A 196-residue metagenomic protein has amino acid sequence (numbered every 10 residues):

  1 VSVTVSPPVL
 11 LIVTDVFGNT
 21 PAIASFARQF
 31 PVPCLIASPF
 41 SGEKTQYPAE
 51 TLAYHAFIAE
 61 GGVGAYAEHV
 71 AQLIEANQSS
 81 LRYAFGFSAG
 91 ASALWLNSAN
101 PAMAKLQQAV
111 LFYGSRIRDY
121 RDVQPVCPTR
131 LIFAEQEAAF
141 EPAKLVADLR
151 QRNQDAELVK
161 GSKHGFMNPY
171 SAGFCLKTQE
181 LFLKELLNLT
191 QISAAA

Functional and structural regions predicted by a protein language model:
S2-S79: Serine-hydrolase catalytic machinery in alpha/beta-hydrolase-like enzymes
F85-L94: Gly/Ala-rich beta-loop-alpha elbow adjacent to hydrolase catalytic centers
L96-N100: Active-site signature of alpha/beta-hydrolase-fold catalytic machinery across serine- and Asp/Cys-nucleophile hydrolases
M103-S115: A conserved short beta-strand
P125, R130-F133: Short beta-strand/loop motif that positions the catalytic acidic residue of the alpha/beta-hydrolase fold
A134-E141, D148: Acidic catalytic loop of the alpha/beta-hydrolase fold
A143-D155: Conserved loop-alpha-helix segment in the C-terminal half of the alpha/beta-hydrolase fold that carries the catalytic
A156-A196: C-terminal catalytic histidine-bearing segment of alpha/beta-hydrolase fold enzymes
